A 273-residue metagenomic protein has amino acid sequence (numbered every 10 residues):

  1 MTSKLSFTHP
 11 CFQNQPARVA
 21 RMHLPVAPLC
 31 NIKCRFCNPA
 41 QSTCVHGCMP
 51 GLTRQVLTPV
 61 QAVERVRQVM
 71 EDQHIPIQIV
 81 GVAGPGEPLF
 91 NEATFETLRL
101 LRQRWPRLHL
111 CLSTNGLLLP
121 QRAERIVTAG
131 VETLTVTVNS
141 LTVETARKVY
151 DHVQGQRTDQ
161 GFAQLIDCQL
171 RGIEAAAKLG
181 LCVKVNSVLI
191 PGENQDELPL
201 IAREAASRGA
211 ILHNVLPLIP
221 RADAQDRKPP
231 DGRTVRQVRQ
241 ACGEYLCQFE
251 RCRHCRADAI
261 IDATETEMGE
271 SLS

Functional and structural regions predicted by a protein language model:
M1-A27, P39-V56, Q68, D72-P76 (+2 more regions): N-terminal [4Fe-4S]-dependent radical SAM core
S3-L5, H9-N14, R18, A62 (+2 more regions): Conserved N-terminal glycine/acidic-rich loop preference
V26, C34, L112: Conserved, mostly hydrophobic/aromatic
C30-N38: The canonical Cys-X-X-Cys-His
M49-R54, Y150-D159, R227-P230: Short glycine-enriched, charge-decorated loop/helix-capping segments at active-site entrances that position
L89-L216, R221: Conserved AdoMet/S-adenosylmethionine-binding subsite of the radical SAM
P217-D223, D258-I261: Small/polar glycine-rich anion-binding or flexible loop at a beta-alpha turn
P229-T264: C-terminal accessory region of radical SAM enzymes
